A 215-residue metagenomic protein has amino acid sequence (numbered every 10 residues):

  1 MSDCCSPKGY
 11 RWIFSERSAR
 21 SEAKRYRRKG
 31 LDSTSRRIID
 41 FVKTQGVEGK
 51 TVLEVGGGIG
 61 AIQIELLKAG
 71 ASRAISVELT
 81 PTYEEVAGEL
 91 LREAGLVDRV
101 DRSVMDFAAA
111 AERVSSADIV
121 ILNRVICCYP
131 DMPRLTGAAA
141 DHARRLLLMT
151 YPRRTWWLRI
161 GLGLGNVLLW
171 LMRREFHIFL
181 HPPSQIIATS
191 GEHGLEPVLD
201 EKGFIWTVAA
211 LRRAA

Functional and structural regions predicted by a protein language model:
M1-T44: Conserved class I S-adenosyl-L-methionine
G56-G58: Class I SAM-dependent methyltransferase "Motif I" SAM/SAH-binding loop
A61, E65-R99, V104: Class I SAM-dependent methyltransferase SAM/SAH-binding core
A109-V114: Short conserved loop adjoining the S-adenosyl-L-methionine
I119-D131: A short SAM/SAH-binding and catalytic strip from SAM-dependent methyltransferases
Y129-A139: A short, conserved alpha-helix within the catalytic core of class I
R144-R153: Conserved beta-strand signature within the Rossmann-like core of class I S-adenosyl-L-methionine
F176-G194: Short alpha-helix
